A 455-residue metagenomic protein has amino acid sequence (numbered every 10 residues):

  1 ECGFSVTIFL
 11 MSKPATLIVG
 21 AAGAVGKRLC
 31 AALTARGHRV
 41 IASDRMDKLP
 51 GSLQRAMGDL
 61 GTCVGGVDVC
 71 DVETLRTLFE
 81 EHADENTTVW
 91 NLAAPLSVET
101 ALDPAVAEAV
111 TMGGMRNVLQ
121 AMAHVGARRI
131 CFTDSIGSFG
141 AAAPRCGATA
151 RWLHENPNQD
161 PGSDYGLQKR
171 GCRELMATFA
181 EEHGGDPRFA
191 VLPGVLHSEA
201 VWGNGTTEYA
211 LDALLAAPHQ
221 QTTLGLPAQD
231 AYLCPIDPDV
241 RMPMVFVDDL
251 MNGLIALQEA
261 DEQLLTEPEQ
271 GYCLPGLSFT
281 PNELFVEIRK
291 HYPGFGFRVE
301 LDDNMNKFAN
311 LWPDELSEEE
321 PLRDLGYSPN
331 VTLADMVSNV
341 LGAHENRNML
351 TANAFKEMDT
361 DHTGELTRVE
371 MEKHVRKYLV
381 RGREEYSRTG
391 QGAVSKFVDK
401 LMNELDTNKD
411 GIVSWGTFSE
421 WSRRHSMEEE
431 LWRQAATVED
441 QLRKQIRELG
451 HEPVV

Functional and structural regions predicted by a protein language model:
I18-R36: N-terminal Rossmann NAD(P)H-binding glycine-rich loop of SDR-like oxidoreductase domains
V69-V110: NAD(P)H-binding glycine-rich loop region in Rossmannoid oxidoreductase-like domains and their noncatalytic homologs
N91, R116-D164, R188: Conserved Rossmann-fold NAD(P)-dependent oxidoreductase catalytic core, especially the SDR/UDP-sugar
F139-G140, D160-D164, G185-E208: Flexible, glycine-rich beta-alpha linker
R173-V201, T222-A228: Conserved beta-loop-beta element that borders a ligand/cofactor-binding pocket
P227, P235-D237, P243-R347: C-terminal substrate-binding subdomain of Rossmann-fold SDR/epimerase-dehydratase oxidoreductases
L350-T363, G390-W415: Primarily EF-hand calcium-binding motifs
L366-Y386, S414-E428: Amphipathic regulatory helices of Ca2+-sensor modules
